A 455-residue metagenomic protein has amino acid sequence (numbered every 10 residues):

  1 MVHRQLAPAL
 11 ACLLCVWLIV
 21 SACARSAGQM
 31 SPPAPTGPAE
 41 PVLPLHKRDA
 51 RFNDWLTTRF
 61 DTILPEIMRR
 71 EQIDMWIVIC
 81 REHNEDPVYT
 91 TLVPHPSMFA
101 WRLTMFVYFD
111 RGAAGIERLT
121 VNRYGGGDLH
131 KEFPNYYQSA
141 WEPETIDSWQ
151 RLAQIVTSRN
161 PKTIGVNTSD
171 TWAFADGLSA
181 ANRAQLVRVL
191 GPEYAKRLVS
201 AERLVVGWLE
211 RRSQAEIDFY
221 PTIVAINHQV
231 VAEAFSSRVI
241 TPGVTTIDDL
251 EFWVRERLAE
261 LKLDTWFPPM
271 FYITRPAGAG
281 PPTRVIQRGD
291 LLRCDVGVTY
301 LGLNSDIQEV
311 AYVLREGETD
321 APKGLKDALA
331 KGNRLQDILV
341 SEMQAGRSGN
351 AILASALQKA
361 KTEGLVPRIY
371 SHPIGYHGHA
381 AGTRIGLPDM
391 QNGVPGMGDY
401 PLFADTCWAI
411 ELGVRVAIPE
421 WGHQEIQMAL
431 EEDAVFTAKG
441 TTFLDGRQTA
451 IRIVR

Functional and structural regions predicted by a protein language model:
M1-Q5: N-terminal secretory signal peptides that target proteins for export/translocation
L10-S21: Bacterial N-terminal signal peptides
S26-R455: Active-site neighborhoods and metal-handling regions in enzymes and metal-associated proteins
